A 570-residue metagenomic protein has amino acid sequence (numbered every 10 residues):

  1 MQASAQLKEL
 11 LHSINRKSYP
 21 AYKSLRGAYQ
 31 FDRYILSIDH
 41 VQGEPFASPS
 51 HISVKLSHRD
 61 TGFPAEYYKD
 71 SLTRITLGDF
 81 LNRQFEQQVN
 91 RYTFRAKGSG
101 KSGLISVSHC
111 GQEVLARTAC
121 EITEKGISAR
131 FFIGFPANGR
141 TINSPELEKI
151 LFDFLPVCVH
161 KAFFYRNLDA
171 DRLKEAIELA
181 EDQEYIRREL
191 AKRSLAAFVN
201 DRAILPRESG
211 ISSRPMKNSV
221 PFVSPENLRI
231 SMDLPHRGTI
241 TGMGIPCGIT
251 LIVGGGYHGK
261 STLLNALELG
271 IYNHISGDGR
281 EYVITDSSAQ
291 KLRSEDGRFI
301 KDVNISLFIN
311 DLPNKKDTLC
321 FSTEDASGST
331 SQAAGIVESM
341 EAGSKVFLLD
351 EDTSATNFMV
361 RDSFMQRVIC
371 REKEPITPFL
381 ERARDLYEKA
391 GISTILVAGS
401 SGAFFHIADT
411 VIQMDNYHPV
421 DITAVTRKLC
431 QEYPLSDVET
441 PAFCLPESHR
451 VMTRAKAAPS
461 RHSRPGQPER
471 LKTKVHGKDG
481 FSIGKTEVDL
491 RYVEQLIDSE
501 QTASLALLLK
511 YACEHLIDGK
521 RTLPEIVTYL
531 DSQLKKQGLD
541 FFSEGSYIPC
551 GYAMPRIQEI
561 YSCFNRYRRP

Functional and structural regions predicted by a protein language model:
M1-Y185, L190-S194, L205, P570: N-terminal accessory targeting/assembly segments
A191-L195, D201, Y257, L264-E295 (+1 more regions): Carboxylate/His-rich catalytic cores and anion/metal-binding grooves
P206-T241, S276, I284-A289, R293-I300 (+1 more regions): N-terminal pre-Walker A segment at the start of P-loop NTPase domains
I240-Y272: Glycine-rich phosphate-binding P-loop
R298, F308-S329, R361-I376: Flexible beta-alpha connector loops of hexameric P-loop NTPases
S339-A383, Y387-E388, V397-R427: Conserved P-loop NTPase nucleotide-binding/switch module
M414-T502: Conserved P-loop NTPase
D489-P570: Terminal-proximal interaction/regulatory segments of ATP-powered molecular machines
